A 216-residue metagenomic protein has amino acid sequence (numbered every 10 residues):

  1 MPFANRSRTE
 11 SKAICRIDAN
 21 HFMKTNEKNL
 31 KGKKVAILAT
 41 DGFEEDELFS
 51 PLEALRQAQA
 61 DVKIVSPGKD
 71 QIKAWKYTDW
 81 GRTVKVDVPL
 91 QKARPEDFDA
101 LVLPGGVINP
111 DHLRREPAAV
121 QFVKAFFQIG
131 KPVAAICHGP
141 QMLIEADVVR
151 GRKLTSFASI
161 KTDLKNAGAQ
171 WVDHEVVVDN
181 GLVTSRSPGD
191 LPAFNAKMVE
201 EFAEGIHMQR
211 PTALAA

Functional and structural regions predicted by a protein language model:
M1-F22: N-terminal amphipathic/basic-hydrophobic helices that include classical n-h-c signal peptides and signal-anchor
C15-I129, V133, Q141-K153, K161-A216: Extended, subdomain-level signal for the structured scaffold at the beginning of enzyme domains
C137: Catalytic nucleophile serine of serine hydrolases, specifically the conserved "nucleophile elbow" pentapeptide
